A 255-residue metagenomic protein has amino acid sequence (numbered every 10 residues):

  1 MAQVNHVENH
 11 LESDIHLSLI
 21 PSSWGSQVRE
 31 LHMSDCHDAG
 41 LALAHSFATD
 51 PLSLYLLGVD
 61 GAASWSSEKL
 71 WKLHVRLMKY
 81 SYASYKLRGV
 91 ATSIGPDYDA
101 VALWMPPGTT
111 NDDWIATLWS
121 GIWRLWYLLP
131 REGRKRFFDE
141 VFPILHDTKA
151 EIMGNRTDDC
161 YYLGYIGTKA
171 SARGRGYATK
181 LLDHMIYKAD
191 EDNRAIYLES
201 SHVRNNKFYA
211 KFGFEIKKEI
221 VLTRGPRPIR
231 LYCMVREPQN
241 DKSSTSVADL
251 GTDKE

Functional and structural regions predicted by a protein language model:
Q27-L41, T49-L52: A short beta-loop-alpha structural element at the N-terminal edge of CoA-dependent acyl/N-acetyltransferase catalytic
L41-E68: Helix-loop element at the rim of GNAT/NAT acetyltransferase active sites that forms part of the acceptor-substrate
S66-S93, A100, D158, Y162: A short helix-loop-beta-strand connector motif used in the catalytic cores of GNAT acetyltransferases and, in some
V101-K169, R173, T223-R227, T245-V247: Conserved acyl-donor/pantetheine-binding loop and adjacent beta-alpha core of acyl/acetyltransferases and related
D159-Y161, K188-S201: Conserved GNAT acetyl-CoA-binding A-motif
T168, G174-Y187: Conserved acetyl-CoA-binding loop-helix of GNAT-fold acetyltransferases
T179, E191-N193, H202-E219: Conserved active-site alpha-helix within GNAT-family acetyltransferase domains
L198-V203, L222-E255: C-terminal "cap" of GNAT-fold acetyltransferases
